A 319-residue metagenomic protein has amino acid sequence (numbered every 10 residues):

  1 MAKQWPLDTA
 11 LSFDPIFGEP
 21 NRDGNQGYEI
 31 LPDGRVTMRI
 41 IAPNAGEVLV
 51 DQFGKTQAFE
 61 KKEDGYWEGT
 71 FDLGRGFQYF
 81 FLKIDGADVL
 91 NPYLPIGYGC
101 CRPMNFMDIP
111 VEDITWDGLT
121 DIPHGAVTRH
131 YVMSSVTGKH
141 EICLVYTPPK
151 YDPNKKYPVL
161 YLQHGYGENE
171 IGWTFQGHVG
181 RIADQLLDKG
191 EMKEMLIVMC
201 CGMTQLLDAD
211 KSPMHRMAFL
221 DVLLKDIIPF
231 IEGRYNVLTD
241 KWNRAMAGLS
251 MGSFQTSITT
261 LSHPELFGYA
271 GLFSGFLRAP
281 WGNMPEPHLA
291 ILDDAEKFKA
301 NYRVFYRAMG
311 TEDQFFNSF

Functional and structural regions predicted by a protein language model:
A2-Q57, K61-F319: Non-catalytic cap/lid and distal C-terminal segments of serine-dependent acyl enzymes
